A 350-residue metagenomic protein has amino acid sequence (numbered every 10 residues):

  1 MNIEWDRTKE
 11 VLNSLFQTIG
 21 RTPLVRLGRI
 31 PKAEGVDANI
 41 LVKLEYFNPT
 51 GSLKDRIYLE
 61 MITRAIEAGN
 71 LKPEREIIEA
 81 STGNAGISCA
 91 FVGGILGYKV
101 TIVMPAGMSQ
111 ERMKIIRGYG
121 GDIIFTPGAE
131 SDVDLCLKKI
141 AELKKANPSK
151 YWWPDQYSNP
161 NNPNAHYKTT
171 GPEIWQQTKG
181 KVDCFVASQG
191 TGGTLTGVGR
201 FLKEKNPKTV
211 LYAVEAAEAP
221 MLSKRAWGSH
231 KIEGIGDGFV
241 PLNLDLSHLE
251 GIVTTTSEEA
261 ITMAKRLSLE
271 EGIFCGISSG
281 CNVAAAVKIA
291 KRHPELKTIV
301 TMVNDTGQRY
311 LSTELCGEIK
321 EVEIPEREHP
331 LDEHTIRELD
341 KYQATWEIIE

Functional and structural regions predicted by a protein language model:
M1-E350: PLP-dependent amino-acid enzyme catalytic core
